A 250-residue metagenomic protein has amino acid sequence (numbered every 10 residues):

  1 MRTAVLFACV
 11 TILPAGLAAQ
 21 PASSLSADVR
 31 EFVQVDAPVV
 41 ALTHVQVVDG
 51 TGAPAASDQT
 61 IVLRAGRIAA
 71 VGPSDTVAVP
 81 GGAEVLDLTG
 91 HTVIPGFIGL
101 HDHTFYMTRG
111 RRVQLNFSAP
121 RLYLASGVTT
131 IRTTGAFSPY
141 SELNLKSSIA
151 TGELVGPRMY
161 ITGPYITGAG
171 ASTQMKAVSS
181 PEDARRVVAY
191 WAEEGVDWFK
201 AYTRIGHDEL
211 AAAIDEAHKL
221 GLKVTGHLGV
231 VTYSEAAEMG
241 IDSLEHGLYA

Functional and structural regions predicted by a protein language model:
A4-A18: Bacterial N-terminal signal peptides
Q20-S26, V40: N-terminal amphipathic/hydrophobic interface segments
S24-A27, F32-Q34, V47, G52-I94: Histidine-rich, glycine-flanked metal-binding segment
D28, L88-F105, L115-L228, T232-A250: Divalent-metal coordination cores built from histidine and acidic residues
A41, A83-D87, I161: Conserved beta-strand scaffold positions in the cores of enzyme catalytic domains, especially in NTP/NDP-utilizing
